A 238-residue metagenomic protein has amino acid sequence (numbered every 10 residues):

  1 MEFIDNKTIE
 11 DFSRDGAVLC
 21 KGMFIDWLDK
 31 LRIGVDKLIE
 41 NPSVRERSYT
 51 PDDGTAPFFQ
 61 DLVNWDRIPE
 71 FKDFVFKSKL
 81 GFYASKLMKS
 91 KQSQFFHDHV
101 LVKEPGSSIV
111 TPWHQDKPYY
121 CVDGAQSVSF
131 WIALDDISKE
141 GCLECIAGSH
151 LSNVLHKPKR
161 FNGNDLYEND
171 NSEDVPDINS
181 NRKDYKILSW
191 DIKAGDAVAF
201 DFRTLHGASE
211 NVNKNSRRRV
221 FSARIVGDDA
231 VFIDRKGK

Functional and structural regions predicted by a protein language model:
M1-R14, L19-W113, Y119-C121: Non-heme Fe(II)-dependent double-stranded beta-helix
W27, E104, S138, S152 (+2 more regions): Feature marks short, surface-exposed loop/turn motifs that line or immediately flank catalytic pockets and channel
V44-D53, H156-F161, A194-A199, R203-K238: Non-heme Fe(II)/2-oxoglutarate
S90-K91, K117, A133-L143, G148-H150: Active-site region of the double-stranded beta-helix
V110-P118, C145, L205-A208, A223 (+1 more regions): Histidine-centered catalytic micro-motifs
Q115-S127, Y185, I192, S216-R217: A short beta-loop-beta micro-motif enriched in histidine and acidic residues
C121-S138, R224-G227: Short, conserved beta-strand element in jelly-roll/cupin
K139-L205: Double-stranded beta-helix
